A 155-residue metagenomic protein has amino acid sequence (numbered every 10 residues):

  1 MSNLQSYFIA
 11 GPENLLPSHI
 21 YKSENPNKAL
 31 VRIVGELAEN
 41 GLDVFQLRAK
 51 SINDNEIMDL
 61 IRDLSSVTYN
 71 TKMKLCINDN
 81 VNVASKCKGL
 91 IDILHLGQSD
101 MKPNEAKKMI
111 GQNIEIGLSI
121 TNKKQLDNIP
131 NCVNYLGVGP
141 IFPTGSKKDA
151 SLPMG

Functional and structural regions predicted by a protein language model:
M1-H95, S99-M101, K108-N134, S151: Conserved N-terminal beta1-alpha1 strand-loop-helix module at the mouth
N104, K124, T144-S146: Residue-level recognition of conserved structural "scaffold" positions that shape functional pockets and channels
C132-G155: Active-site/ligand-binding-proximal alpha/beta "capping" segment
